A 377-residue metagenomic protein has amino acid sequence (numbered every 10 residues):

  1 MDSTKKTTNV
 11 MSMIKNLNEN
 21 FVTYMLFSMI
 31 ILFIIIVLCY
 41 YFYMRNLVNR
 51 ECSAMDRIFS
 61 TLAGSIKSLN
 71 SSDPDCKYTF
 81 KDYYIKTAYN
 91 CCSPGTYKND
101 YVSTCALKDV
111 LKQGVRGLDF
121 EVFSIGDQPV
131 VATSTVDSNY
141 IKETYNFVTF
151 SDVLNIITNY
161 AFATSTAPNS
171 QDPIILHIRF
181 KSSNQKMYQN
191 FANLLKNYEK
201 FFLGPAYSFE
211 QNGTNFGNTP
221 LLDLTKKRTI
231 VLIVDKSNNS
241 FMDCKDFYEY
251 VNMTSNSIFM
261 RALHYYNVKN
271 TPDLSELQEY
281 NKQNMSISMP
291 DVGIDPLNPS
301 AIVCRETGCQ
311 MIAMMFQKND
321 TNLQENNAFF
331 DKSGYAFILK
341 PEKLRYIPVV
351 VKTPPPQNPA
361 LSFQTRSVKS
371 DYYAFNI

Functional and structural regions predicted by a protein language model:
D2-G117, F123-I377: Long, acidic (Asp/Glu-rich), low-complexity accessory segments flanking structured domains
